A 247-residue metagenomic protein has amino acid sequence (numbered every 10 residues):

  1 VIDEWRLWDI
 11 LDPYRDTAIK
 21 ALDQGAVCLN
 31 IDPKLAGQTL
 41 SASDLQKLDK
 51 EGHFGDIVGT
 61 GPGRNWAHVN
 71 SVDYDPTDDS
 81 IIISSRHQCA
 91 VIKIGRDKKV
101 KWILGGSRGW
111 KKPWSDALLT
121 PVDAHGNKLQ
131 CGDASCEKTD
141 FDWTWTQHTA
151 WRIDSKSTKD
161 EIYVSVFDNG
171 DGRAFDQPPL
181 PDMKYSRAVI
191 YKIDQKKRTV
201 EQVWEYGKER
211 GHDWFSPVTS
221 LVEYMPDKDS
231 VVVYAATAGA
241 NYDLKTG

Functional and structural regions predicted by a protein language model:
V1-G247: Histidine-/acidic-rich catalytic cores in large beta-rich domains
